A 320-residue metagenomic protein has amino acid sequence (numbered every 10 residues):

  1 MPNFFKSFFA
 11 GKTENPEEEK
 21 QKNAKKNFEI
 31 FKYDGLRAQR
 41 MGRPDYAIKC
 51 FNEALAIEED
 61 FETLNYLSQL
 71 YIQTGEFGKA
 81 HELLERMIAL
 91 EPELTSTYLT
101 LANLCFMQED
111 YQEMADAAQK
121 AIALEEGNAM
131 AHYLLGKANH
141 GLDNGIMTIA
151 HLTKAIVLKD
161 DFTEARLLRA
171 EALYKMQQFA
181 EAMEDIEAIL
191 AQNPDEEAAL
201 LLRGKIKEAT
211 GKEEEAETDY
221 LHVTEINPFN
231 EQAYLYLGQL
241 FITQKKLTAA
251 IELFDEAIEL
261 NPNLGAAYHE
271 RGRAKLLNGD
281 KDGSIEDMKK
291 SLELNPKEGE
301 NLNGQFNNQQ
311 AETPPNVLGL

Functional and structural regions predicted by a protein language model:
M1-K20, L277, D282-L320: Terminal, low-structured helical/coil segments at or just beyond the last alpha-helical repeat
M1-K26, R40-C50, Q73-T74, K79 (+8 more regions): Long, contiguous interaction/recruitment modules in multidomain scaffold/adaptor proteins
N23-E62, Y66-Q73, T100-E109, K137 (+3 more regions): Alpha-helical segment of the N-proximal tetratricopeptide repeat
K25, E58-E59, P92, E126 (+5 more regions): Short coil turns that delineate tetratricopeptide repeat
F28, F61-E62, T95-S96, Y111 (+6 more regions): Helix-start (N-cap) detector for alpha-helical repeat units in TPR-like alpha-solenoids, especially tetratricopeptide
Y33, Y66, T100, L134 (+5 more regions): Canonical tetratricopeptide repeat
M41-K49, T74-R86, Q108-K120, G141-K154 (+4 more regions): Structural signature of tandem alpha-helical TPR/SEL1-like repeats, specifically the intra-repeat loop/turn
